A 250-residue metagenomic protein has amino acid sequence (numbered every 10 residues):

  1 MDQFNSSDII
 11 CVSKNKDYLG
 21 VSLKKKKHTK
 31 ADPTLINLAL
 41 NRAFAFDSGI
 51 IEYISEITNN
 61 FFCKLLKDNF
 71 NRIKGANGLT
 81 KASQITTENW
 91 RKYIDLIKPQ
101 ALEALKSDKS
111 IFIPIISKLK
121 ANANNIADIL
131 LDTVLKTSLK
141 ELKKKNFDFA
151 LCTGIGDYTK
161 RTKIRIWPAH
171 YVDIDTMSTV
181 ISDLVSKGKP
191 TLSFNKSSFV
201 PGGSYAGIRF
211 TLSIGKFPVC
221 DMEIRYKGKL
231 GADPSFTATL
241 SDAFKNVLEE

Functional and structural regions predicted by a protein language model:
M1-S7, V12-E250: Short, positively charged
